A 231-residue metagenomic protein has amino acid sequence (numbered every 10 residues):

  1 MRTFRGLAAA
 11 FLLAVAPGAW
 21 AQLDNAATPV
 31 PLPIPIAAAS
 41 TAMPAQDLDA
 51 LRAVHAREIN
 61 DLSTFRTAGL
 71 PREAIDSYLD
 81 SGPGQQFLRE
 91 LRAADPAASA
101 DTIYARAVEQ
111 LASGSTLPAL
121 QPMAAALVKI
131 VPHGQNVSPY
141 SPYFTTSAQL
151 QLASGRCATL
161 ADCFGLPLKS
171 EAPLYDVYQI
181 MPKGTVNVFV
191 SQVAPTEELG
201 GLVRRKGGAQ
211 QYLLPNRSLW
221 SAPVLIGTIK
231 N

Functional and structural regions predicted by a protein language model:
M1-A8: Bacterial N-terminal signal peptides that target proteins for export
T3, P44-D47, E58-D61, T146 (+2 more regions): Short, solvent-exposed coil/turn linker segments
A21-G134, S141: Long, low-complexity, intrinsically disordered regions
E90-N231: Catalytic toxin/effector domains delivered as secreted proteins or via bacterial secretion systems
